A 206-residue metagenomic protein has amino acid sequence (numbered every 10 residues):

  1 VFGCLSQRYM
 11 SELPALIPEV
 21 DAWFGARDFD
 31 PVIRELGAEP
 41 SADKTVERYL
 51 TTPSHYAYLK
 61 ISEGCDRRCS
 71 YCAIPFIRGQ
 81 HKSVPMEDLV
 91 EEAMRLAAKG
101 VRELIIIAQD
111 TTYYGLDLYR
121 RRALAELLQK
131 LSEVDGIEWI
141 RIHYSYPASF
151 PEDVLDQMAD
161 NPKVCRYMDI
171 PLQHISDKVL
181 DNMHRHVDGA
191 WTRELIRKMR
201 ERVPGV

Functional and structural regions predicted by a protein language model:
V1-Y114, D153, M168, G189-E201: Proteins enriched for Cys/Gly/acidic motifs involved in redox and nucleic-acid/cofactor modification
R8, A98-V206: Conserved SAM/AdoMet-binding glycine-rich loop
